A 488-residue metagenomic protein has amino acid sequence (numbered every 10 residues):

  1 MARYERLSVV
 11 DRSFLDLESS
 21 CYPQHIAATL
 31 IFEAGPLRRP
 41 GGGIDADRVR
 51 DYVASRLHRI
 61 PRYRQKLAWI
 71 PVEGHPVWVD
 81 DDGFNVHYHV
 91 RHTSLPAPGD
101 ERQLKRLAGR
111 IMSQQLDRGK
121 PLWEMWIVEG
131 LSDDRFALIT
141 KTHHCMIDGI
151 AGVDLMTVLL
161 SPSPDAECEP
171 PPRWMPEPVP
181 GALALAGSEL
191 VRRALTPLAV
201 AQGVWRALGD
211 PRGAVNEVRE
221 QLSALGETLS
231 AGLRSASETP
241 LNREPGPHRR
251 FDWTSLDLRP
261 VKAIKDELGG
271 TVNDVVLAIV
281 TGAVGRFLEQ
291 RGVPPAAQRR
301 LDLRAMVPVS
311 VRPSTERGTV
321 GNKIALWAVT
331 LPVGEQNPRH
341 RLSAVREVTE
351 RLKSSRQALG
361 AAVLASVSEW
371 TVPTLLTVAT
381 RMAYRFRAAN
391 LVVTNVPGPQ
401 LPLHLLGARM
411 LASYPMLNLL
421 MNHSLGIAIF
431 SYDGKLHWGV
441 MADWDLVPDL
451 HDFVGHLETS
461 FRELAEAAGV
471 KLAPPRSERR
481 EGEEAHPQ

Functional and structural regions predicted by a protein language model:
M1-R12, T29-I44, R48-H423, I427-Q488: Soluble acyl-CoA-dependent acyltransferase catalytic core bearing the H(X)4D motif
V9-C21: Acidic, low-complexity proline/glycine-rich segments
